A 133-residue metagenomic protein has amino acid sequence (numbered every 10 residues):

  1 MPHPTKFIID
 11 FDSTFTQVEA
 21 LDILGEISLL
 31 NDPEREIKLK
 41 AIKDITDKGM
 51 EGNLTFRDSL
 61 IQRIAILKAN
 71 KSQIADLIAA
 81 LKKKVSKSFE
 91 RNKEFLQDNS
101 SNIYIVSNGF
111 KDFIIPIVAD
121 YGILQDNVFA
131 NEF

Functional and structural regions predicted by a protein language model:
P2-E132: Alpha-helical substrate-recognition element adjacent to the catalytic core
